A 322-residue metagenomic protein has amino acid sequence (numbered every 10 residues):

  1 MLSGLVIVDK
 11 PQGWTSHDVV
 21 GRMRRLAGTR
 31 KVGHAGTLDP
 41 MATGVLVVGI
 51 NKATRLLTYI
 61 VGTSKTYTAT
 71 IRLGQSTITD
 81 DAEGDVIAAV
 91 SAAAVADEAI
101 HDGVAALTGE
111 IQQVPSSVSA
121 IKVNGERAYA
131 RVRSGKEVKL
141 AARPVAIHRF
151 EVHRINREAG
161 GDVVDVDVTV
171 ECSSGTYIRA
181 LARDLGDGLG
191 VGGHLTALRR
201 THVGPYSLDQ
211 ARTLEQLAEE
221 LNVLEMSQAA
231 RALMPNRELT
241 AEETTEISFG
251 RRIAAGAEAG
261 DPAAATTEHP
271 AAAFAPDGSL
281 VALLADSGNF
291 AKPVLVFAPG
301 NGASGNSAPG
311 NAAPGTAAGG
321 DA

Functional and structural regions predicted by a protein language model:
M1-A180, D184-Q210, L283, F290: RNA pseudouridine synthases
M1-P11, H17-H34, L38, A42-T43 (+3 more regions): Accessory RNA 3′-end/elbow-binding domains used by RNA modification enzymes
